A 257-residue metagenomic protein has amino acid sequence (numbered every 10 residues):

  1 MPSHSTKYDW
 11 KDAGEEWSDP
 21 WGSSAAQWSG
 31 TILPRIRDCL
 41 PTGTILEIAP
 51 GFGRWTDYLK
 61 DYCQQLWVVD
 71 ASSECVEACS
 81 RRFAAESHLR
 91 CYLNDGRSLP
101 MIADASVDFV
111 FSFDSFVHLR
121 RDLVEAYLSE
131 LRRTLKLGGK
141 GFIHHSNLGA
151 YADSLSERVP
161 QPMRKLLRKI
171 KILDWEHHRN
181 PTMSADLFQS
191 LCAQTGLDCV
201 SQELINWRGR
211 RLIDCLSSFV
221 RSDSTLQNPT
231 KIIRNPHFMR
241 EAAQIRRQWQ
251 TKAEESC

Functional and structural regions predicted by a protein language model:
M1-P41, G51-P100, R121-L123, K140-C257: Class I (Rossmann-like) S-adenosyl-L-methionine-dependent methyltransferase catalytic domain, capturing the SAM-binding
G43-T44, K136: Residues that mark the start of a beta-strand
E47: Class I SAM-dependent methyltransferase core
T56, D104, D114: Conserved acidic functional residues
P100-V110: A short acidic, Gly/Pro-enriched loop at the edge of an enzyme's catalytic core that lines a small-molecule cofactor
F109-D122: A short SAM/SAH-binding and catalytic strip from SAM-dependent methyltransferases
E125-L137: A short glycine-rich, Lys/Arg-flanked "PGG" loop and its adjoining helix->strand segment in the class I
